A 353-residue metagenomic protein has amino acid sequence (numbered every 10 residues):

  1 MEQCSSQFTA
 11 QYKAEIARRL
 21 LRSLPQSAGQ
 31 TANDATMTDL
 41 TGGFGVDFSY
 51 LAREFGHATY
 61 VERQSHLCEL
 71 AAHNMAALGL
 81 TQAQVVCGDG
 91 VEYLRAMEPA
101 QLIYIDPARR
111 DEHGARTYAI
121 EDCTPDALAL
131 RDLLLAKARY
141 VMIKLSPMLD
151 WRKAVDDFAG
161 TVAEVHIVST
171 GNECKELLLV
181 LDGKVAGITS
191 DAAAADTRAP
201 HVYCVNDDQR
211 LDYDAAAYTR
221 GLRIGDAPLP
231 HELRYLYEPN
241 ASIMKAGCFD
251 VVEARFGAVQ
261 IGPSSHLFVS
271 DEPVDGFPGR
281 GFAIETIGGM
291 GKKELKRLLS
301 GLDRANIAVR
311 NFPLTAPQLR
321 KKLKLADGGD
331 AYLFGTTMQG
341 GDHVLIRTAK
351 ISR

Functional and structural regions predicted by a protein language model:
M1-R353: SAM-dependent transferase fold signal centered on methyltransferase-like domains, encompassing both Class I
